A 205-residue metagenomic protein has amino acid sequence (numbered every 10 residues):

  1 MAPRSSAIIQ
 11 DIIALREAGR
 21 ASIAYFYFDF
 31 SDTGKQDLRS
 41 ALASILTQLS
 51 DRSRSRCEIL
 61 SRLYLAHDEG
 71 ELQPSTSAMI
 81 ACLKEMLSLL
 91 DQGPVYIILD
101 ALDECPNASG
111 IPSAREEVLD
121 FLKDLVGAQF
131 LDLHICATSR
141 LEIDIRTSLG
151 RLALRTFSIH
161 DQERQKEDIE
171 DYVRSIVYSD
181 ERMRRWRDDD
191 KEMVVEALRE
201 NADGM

Functional and structural regions predicted by a protein language model:
M1-M205: Conserved NB-ARC/NACHT P-loop NTPase core of NLR-like innate immune receptors
